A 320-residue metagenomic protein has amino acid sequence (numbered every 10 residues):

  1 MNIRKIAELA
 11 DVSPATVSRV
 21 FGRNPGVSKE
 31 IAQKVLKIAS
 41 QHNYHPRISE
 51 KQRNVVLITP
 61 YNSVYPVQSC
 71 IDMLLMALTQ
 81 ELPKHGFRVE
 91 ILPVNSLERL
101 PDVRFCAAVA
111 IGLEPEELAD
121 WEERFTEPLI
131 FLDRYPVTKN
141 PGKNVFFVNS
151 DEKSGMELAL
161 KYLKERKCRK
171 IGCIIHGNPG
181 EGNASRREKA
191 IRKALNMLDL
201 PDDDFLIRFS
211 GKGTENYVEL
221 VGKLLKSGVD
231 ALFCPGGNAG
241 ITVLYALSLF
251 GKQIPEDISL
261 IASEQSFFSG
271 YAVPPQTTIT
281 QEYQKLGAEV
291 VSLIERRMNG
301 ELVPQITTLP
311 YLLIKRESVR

Functional and structural regions predicted by a protein language model:
M1-R53: N-terminal helix-turn-helix DNA-binding module of bacterial transcription factors
N54-K161, G222-S227: Alpha-helical recognition/docking segments in bacterial nutrient-uptake and carbohydrate-utilization systems
V56, R104-I111, G172-I175, S227-A239 (+1 more regions): Periplasmic-binding protein-like
L78-L92, E188, R192-T214: Short beta-strand elements in bilobed, periplasmic/extracellular small-molecule ligand-binding domains
F146-I174, T214-G222, G240, T280-N299: Hydrophobic alpha-helical segments within soluble ligand-binding/sensing domains
E157-L198, Q305-R320: An alpha-beta-alpha
V221-R320: Flexible loop/turn connectors
